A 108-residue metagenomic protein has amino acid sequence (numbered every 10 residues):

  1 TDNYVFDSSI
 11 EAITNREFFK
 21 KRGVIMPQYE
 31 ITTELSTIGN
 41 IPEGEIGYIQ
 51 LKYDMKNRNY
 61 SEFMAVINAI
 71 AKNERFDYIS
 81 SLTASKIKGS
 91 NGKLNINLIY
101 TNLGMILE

Functional and structural regions predicted by a protein language model:
T1-A65, M105-E108: Long, amphipathic, non-transmembrane alpha-helical coiled-coil-like segments that mediate oligomerization/assembly
V24-T32, T37-G39, F76-E108: Amphipathic alpha-helical dimerization/oligomerization modules
E43-G47, N73, S90: Solvent-exposed loop and beta-edge segments used for protein-protein assembly and interaction
N57-I79: Charged, amphipathic alpha-helical segments and their flanking helix caps
